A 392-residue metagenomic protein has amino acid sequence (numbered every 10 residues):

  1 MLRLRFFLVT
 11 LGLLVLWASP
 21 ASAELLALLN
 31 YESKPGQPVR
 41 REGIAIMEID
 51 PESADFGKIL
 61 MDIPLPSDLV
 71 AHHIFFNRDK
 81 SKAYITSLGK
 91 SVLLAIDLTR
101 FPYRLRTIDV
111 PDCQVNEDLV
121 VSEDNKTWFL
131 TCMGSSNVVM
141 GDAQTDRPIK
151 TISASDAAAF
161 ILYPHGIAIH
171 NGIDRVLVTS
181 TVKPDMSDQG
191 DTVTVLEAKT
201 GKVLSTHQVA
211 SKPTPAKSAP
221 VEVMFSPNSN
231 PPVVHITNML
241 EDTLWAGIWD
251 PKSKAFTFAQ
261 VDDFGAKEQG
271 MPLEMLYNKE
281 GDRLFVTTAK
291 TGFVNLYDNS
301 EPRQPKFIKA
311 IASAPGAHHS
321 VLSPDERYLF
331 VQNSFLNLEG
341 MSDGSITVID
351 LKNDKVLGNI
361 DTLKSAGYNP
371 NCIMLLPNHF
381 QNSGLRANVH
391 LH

Functional and structural regions predicted by a protein language model:
M1-L8: Bacterial N-terminal signal peptides that target proteins for export
G12, S22-H392: Predominantly soluble domains enriched in secretory-pathway, periplasmic, or organellar proteins
L14-L16: Hydrophobic alpha-helical segments of integral membrane proteins
A18-P20: N-terminal signal peptide c-region/cleavage motif recognized by signal peptidases
